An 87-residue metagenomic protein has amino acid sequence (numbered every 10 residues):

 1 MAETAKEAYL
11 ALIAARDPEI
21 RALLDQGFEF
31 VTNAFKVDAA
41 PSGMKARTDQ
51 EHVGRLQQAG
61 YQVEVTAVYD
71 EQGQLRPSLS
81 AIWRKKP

Functional and structural regions predicted by a protein language model:
M1-S42: An N-terminal amphipathic alpha-helical segment
E3-K6, T32, Q57, V63-V65 (+1 more regions): N-terminal cationic amphipathic segment used for targeting or macromolecule association
E7-Y9, I20-R21, V53, Q72 (+1 more regions): Generic N-terminal initiation segments characterized by hydrophobic and/or small/turn-forming residues
A14, K45, V53, Q74 (+1 more regions): Intrinsically disordered, low-complexity sequence elements enriched in Ser/Thr/Gly/Pro
P18, D49, Q57, S78 (+1 more regions): Small/flexible residues
F35-E71: Short, hydrophobic/π-rich interface segment
Q62-P87: C-terminal edge-of-domain segments
